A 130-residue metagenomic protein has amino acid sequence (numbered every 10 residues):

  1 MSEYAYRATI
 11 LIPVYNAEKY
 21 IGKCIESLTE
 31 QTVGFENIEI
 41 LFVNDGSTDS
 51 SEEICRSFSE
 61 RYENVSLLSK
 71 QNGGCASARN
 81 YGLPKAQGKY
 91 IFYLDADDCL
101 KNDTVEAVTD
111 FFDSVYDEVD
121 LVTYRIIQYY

Functional and structural regions predicted by a protein language model:
M1-Y130: Nucleotide-sugar donor-binding/catalytic module of glycosyltransferases that assemble extracellular/cell-envelope
